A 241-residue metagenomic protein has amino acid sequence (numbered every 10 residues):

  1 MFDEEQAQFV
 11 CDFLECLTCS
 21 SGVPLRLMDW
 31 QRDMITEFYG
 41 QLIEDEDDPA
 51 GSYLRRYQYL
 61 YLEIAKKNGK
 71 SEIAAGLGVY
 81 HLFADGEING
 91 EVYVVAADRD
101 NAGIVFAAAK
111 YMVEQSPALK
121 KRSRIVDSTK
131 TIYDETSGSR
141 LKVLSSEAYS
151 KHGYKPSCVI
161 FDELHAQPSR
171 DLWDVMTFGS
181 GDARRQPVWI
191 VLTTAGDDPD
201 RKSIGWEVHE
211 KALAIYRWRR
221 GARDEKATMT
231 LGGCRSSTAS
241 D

Functional and structural regions predicted by a protein language model:
M1-D241: Phosphate/NTP-binding elements of NTP-utilizing enzymes
